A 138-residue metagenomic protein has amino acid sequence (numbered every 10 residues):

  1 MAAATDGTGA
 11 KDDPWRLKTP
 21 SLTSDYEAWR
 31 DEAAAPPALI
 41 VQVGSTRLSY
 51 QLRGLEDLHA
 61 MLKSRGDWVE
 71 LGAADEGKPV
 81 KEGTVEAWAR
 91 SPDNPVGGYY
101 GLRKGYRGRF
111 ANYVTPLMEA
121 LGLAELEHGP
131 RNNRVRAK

Functional and structural regions predicted by a protein language model:
A2-V80: Long, low-complexity, charged/polar intrinsically disordered regions in eukaryotic proteins
K11, V135-K138: Short flexible/disordered coil segments
W15, D93-V96, L117: Generic low-complexity segments that are intrinsically disordered, proline-rich and/or Lys/Arg-biased
A35, G98-Y99, R136: Charged, low-complexity intrinsically disordered segments and flexible loops
E82-G83, W88-R109: Short helix-coil junctions and helix-kink-helix linkers
A111, R131, A137: Nucleic acid-binding interface residues in structured DNA/RNA-binding domains, emphasizing the DNA-engaging scaffolds
N112-P116: Short, hydrophobic-biased segments on the C-terminal half of alpha helices that form "recognition helices"
E119-N133: A short, conserved structural fragment
